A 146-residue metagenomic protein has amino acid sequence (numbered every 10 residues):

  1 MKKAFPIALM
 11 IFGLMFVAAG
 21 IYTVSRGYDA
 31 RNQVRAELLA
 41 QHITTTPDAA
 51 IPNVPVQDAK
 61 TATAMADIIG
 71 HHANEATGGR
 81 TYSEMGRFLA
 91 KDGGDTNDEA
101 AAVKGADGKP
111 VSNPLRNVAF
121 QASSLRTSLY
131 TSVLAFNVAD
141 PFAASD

Functional and structural regions predicted by a protein language model:
M1-Q33, S145: Hydrophobic secretory-pathway targeting helix
I11, T77-Y82, N137, P141-D146: Contiguous hydrophobic segments
I21-T61: Membrane-helix exit/juxtamembrane interface segments
E37, I68, H72, S128 (+1 more regions): Residues that form generic nucleotide/phosphate-binding pockets
T44-S123: Long, solvent-exposed extracytoplasmic domains/loops
G108-D146: Short, aromatic-rich amphipathic segments at membrane interfaces that lie adjacent to a transmembrane helix or signal
